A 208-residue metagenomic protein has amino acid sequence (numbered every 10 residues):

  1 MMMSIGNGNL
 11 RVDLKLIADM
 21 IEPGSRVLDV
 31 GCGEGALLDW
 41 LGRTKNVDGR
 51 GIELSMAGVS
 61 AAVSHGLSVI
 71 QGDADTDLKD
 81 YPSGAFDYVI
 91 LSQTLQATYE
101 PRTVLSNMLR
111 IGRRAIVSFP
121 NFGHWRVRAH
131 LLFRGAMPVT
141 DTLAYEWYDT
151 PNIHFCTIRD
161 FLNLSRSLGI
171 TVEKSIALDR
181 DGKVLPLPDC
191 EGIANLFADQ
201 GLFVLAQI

Functional and structural regions predicted by a protein language model:
G8-G24: Conserved alpha-helix/loop element of class I SAM-dependent methyltransferases that forms part of the SAM/SAH-binding
G31-G33: Class I SAM-dependent methyltransferase "Motif I" SAM/SAH-binding loop
G35, D39: Glycine-rich SAM-binding Motif I of class I
W40-D77: Class I SAM-dependent methyltransferase SAM/SAH-binding core
D77-S83: Short conserved loop adjoining the S-adenosyl-L-methionine
Y88-E100: A short SAM/SAH-binding and catalytic strip from SAM-dependent methyltransferases
T103-N107, R114-I208: S-adenosyl-L-methionine-dependent methyltransferase catalytic module, highlighting the catalytic core
